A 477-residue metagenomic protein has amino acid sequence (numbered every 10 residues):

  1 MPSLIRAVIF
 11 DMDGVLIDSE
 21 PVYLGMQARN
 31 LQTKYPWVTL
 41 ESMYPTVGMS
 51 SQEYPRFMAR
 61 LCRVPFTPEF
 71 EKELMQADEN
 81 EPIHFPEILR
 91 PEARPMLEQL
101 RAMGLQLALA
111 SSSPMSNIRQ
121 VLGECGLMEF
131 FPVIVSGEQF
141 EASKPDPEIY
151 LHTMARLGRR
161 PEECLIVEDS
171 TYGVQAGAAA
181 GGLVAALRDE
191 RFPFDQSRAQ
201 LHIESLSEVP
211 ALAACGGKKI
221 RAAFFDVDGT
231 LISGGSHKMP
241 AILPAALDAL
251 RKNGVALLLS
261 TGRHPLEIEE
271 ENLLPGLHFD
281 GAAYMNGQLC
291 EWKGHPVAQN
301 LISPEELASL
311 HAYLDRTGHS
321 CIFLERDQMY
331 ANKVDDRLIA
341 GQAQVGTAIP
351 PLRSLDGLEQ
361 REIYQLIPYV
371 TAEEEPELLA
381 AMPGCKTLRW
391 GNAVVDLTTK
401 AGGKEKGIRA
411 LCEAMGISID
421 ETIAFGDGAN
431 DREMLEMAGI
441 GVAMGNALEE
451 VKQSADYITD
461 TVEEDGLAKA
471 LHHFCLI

Functional and structural regions predicted by a protein language model:
P2-Y44, K219-A223, V227-P275: Active-site neighborhood of HAD-like aspartate-dependent phosphohydrolases
L4, P82-L109, M115-R119, S236-V255 (+4 more regions): Short, acidic loop-to-helix structural element flanking the phosphoryl-transfer center in phosphate-processing enzymes
Q27, A93-G123, G177, L247-E270 (+4 more regions): Substrate-recognition element of Asp-dependent hydrolases with the DxDx(T/V) motif
W37, F57-P95, M103-L105, I220-K238 (+2 more regions): Metal-dependent phosphoesterase signature
E69, A241-R337: Active-site phosphate-binding/coordination module
P86-E87, A108, P114-L165, T171-Q175 (+8 more regions): Substrate-recognition "cap/lid" segment bordering the active-site pocket of phosphatases
R159, S309, Y313-M434, N446: Conserved acidic, metal-coordinating active-site core of Asp-based, Mg2+-dependent phosphoryl-transfer enzymes
S197-A222, P240, A380, L397-I477: Mg2+-dependent phosphoryl-transfer enzymes with acidic/Ser/Thr/Gly-rich catalytic loops
